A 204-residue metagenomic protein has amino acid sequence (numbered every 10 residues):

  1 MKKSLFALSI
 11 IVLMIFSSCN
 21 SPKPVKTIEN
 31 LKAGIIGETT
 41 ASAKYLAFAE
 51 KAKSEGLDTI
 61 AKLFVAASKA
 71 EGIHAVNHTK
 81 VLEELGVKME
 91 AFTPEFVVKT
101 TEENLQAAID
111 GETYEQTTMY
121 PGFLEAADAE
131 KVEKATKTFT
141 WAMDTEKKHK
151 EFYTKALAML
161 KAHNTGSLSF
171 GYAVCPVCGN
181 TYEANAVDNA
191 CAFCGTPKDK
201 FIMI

Functional and structural regions predicted by a protein language model:
M1-L5: Positively charged n-region of N-terminal signal peptides that target proteins for export
A7-L8, T117: Intrinsically disordered, low-complexity segments enriched in polar/charged small residues
L8-I15: Bacterial N-terminal signal peptides
C19-I204: Non-heme di-metal
